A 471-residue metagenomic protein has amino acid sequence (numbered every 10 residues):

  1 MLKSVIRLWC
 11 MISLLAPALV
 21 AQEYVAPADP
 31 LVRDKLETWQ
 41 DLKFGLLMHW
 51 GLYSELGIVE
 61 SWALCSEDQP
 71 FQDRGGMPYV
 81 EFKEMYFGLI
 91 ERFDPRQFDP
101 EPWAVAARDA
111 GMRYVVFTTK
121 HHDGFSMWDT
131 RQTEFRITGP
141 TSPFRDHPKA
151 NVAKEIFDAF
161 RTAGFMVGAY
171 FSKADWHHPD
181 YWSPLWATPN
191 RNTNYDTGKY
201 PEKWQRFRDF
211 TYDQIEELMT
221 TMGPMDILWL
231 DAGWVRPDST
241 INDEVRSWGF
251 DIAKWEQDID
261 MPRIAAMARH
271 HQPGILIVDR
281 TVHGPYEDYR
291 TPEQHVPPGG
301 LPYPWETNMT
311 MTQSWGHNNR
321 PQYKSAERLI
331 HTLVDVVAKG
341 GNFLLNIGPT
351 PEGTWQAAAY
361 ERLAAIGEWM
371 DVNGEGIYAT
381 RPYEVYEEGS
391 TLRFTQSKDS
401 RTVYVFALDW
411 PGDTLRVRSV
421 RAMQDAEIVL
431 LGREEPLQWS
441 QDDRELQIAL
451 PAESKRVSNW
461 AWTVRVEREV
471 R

Functional and structural regions predicted by a protein language model:
M1-R7, A107: Positively charged n-region of N-terminal signal peptides that target proteins for export
R7-A18: Bacterial N-terminal signal peptides
Q22-R471: Mature catalytic domains of secreted/periplasmic carbohydrate-active enzymes
